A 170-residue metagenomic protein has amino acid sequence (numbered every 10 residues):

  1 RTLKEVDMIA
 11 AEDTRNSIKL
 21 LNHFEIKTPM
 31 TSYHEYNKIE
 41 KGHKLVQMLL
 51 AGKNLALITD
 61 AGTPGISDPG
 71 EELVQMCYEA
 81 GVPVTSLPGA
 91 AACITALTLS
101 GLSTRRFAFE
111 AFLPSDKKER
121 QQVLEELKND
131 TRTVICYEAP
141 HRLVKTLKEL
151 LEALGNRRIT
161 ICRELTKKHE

Functional and structural regions predicted by a protein language model:
R1-H34: Glycine-rich, flexible N-terminal cofactor/catalytic loop recognition
L3-I9, G81-T85, R132-V134: Short active-site oxyanion
A11, V84-G89, C136, I161: General beta-strand structural signal in soluble alpha/beta enzymes
T31-I39, F112-D116: Conserved helicase motor
G42-A91: Glycine/small-residue-rich loop that forms an oxyanion/phosphate-binding "nest" at active or ligand-binding sites
A51-T59, F107, R132-C136: Generic beta-sheet signal
N54, T133, Y137-E170: A contiguous loop/helix-start segment that scaffolds small-molecule binding in enzyme catalytic cores
E72-D130: Class I SAM-dependent methyltransferase SAM-binding "motif I" and its flanking Rossmann-like core
